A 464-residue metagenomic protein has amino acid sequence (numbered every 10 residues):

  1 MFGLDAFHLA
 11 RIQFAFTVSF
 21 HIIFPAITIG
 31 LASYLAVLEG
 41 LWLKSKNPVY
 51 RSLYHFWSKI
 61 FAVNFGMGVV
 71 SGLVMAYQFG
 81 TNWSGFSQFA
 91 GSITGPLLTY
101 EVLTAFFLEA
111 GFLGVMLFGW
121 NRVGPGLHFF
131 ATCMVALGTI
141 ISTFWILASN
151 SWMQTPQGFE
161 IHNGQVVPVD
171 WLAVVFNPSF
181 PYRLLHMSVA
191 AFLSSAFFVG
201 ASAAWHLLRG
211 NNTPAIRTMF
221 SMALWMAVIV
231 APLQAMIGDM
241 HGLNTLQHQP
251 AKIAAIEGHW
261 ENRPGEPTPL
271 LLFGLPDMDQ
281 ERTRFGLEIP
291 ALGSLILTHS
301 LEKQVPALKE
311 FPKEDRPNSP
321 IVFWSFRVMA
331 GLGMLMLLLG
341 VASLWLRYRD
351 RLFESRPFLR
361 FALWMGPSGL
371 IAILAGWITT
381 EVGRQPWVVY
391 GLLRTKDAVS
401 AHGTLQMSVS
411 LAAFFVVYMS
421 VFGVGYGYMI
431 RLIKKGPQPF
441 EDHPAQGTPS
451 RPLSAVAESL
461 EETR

Functional and structural regions predicted by a protein language model:
M1-R464: Polytopic transmembrane helical bundles with strong interfacial aromatic enrichment
